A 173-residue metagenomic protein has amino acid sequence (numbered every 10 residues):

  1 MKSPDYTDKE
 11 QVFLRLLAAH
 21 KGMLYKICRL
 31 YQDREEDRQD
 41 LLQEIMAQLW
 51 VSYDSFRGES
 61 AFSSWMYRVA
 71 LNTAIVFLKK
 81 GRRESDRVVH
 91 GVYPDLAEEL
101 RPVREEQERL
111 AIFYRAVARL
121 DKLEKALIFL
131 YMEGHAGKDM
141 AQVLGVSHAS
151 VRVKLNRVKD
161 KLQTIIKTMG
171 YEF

Functional and structural regions predicted by a protein language model:
K2-K26, L30, Q39: A short, charge-rich alpha-helical start-of-domain segment used by transcription regulators
Y6, D33, E44-A61, K80-G81: Sigma70-family region 2
K21, Y25, M46, D121 (+2 more regions): C-terminal flanking helix
D40-A47, S60-N72: Structural recognition of an alpha-helix C-terminal capping motif at a helix-to-coil junction
I45, V69, L127-I128, M140-A141 (+1 more regions): Hydrophobic positions on the alpha-helical face of helix-turn-helix-like DNA-binding modules
S55-R57, R68-V88, E106, R157: Arg/Lys-rich amphipathic alpha helix in sigma70-family domain 2
L71, L144-M169: DNA-recognition helix of helix-turn-helix
A97-Q142: Amphipathic alpha-helical segment used for protein-protein interaction
